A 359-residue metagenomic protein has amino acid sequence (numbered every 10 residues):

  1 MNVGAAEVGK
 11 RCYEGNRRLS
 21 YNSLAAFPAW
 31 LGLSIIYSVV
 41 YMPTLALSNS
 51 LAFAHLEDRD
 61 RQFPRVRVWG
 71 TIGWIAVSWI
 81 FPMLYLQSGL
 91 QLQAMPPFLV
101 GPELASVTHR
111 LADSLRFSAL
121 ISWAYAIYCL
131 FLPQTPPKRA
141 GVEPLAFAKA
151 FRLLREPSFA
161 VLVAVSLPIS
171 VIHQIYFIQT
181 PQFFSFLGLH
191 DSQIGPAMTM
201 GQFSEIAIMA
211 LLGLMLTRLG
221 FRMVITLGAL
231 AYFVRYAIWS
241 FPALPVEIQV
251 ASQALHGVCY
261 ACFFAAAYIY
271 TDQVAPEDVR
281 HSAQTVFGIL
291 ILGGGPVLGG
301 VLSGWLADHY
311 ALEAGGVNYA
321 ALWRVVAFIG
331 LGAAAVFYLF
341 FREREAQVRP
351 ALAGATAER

Functional and structural regions predicted by a protein language model:
M1-L33, S240-S252: Helix-loop junctions at membrane interfaces in 12-TM secondary transporters
N16-A26, M83-I121, W305-G330: A membrane-interface helix-boundary motif in multi-pass transporters
M42-E57, C262-P276: Intracellular juxtamembrane helix-capping segments at the cytosolic ends of symmetry-related transmembrane helices
Y85, A207-F221, A307-D308: Helix-to-loop junctions at the C-terminal end of transmembrane segments in multipass secondary transporters
E103-L104, C129-V165, F186, E358-R359: Juxtamembrane intracellular "pre-TM" segments in multi-pass secondary transporters
I121-P133, R324-R359: Multi-pass alpha-helical transporter architecture, strongest for 12-TM Major Facilitator/SLC carriers used
S158-A197, F264: Helix-loop boundary and gating motifs at the non-cytosolic
M223-I238: Structural signature of the two symmetry-related core transmembrane helices
